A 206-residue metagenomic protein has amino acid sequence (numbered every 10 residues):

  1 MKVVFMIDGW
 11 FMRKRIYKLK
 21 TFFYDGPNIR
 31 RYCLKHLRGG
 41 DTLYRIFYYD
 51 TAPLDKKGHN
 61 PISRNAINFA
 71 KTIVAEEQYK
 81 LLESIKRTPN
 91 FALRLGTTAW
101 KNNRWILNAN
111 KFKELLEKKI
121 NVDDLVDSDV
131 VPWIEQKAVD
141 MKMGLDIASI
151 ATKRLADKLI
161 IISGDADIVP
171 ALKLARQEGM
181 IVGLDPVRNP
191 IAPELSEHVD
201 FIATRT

Functional and structural regions predicted by a protein language model:
M1-L115, D127-S128, P132, I181: Domain-level signal for Mg2+-assisted phosphodiester chemistry and nucleotide/NA-binding surfaces in nucleic-acid
L95-T206: Nuclease catalytic cores that cleave nucleic-acid phosphodiester bonds, predominantly acidic two-metal-ion
